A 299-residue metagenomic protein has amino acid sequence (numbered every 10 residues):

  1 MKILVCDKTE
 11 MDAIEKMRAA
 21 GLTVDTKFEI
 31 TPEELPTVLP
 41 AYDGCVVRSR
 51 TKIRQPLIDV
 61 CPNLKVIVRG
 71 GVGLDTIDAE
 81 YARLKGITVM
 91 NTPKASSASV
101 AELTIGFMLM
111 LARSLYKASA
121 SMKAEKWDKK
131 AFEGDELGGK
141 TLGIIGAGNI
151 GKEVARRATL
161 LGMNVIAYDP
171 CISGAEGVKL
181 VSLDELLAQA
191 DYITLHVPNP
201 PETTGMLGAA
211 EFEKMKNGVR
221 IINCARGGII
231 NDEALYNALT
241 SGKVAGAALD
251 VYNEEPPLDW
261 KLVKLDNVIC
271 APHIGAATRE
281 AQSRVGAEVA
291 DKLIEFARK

Functional and structural regions predicted by a protein language model:
M1-M90, L186-A188, G208-A210, K214: An N-terminal-biased, well-structured beta-alpha scaffold segment characteristic of Rossmann-like dinucleotide-binding
K2-L4, T9-D12, L22-T26, K94-S99 (+10 more regions): Structural/interface elements that position substrates and couple domains in central-metabolism enzymes
K27-F28, R48, G70-G71, I87-A98 (+3 more regions): Short beta->alpha connector loops at strand-helix junctions that form conserved, small/polar/Pro-enriched
T51-I58, N164, P170-K261, A277: Rossmann-like adenosine-cofactor binding region
L64, G138-T141, A209, G218: Phosphate-coordination loops involved in phosphoryl transfer and adenosine-cofactor binding
R83, M90-L103, E133, G246 (+1 more regions): C-terminal helix-to-coil terminal segments
K85-I87, P93-T141, E153-R156, L160 (+1 more regions): Phosphate-binding beta-alpha-beta segment of Rossmann-like dinucleotide-binding domains, i.e., the NAD(P)
A147-G148: Glycine-rich Rossmann-fold phosphate-binding loop(s) that bind the pyrophosphate of adenine dinucleotide cofactors
